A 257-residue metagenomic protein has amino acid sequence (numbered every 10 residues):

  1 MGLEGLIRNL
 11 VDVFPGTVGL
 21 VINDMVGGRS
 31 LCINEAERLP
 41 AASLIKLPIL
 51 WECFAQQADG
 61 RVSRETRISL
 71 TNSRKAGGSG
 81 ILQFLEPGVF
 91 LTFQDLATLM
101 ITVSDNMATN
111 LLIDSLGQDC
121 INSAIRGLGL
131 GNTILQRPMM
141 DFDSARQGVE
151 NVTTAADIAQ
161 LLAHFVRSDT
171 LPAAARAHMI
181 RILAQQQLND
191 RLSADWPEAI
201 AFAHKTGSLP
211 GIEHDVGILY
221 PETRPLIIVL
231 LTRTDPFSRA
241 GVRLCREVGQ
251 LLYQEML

Functional and structural regions predicted by a protein language model:
M1-N9, V13, S30, I125 (+3 more regions): Structured C-terminal helix/loop/strand segments within mature extracytoplasmic catalytic/sensor domains
F14-T17, L111-L162, V166: Mid-domain, small-residue-enriched loop/turn segments at the edges of structured enzyme/sensor domains
P15-R38: Short, conserved catalytic-motif segment at the N-terminal edge
G28, P40-I68, M100, I228: Active-site SXXK
C32-L39, E86, Q147-G148: A short glycine/serine-rich beta->alpha loop
W51-D59, D114, Q160-R167, Y253-Q254: Short glycine/serine- and small hydrophobic-enriched flexible loop segments
D59-L85: Short, glycine/proline-biased beta-turn/loop segments that scaffold the active-site neighborhood
A76-N110: Conserved catalytic neighborhood of penicillin-recognizing serine enzymes
